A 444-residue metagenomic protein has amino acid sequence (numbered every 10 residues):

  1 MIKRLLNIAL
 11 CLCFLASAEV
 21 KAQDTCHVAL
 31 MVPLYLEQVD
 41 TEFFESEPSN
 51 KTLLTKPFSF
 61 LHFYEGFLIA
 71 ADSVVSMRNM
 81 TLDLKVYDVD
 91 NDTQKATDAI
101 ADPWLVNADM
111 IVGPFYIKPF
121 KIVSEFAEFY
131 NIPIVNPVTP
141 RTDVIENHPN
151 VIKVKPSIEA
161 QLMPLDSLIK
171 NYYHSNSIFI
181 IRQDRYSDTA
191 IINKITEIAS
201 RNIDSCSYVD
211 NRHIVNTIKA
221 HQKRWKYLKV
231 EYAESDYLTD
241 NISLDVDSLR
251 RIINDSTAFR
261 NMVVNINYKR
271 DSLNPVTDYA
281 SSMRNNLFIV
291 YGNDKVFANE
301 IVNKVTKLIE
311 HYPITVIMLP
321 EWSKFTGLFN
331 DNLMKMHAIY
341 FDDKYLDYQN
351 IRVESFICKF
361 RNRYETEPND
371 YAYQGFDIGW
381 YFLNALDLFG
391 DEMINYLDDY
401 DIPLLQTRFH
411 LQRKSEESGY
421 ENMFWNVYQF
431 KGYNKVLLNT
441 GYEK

Functional and structural regions predicted by a protein language model:
I2-L6, L10, V20-K444: Extracytosolic ligand-binding ectodomains
L15-A18: N-terminal signal peptide c-region/cleavage motif recognized by signal peptidases
